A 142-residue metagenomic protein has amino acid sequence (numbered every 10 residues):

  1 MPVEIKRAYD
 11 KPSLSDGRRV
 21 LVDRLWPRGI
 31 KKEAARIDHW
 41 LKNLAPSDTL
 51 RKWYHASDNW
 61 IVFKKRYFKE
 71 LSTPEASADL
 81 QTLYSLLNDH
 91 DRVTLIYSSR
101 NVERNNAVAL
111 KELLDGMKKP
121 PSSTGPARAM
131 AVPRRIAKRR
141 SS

Functional and structural regions predicted by a protein language model:
M1-S142: Residues lining hydrophobic/aromatic ligand-binding pockets adjacent to catalytic sites
